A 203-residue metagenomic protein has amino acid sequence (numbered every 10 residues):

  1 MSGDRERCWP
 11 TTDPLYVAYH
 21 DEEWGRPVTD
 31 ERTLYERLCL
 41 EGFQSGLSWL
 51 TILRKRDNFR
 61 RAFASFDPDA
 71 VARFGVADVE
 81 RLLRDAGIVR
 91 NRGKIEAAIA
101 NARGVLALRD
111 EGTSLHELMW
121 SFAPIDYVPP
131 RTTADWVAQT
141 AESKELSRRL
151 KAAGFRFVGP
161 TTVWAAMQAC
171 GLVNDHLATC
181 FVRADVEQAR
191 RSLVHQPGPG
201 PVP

Functional and structural regions predicted by a protein language model:
M1-P203: HhH-family (HhH-GPD) DNA N-glycosylase catalytic core used in base-excision repair
